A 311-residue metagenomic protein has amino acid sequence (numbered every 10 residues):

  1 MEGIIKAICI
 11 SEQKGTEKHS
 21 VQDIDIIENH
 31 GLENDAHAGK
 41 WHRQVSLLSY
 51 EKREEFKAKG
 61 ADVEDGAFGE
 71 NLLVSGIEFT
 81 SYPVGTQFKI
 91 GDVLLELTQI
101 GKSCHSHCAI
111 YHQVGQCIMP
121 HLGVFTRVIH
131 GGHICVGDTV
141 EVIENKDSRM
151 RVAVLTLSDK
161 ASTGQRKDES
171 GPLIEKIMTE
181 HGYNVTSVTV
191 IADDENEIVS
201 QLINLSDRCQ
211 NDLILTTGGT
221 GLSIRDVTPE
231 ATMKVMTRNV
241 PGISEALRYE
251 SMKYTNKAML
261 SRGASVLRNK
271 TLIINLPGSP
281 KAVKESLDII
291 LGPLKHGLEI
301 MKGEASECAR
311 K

Functional and structural regions predicted by a protein language model:
M1-S148: Metal-cofactor-dependent catalytic cores
A7, I24, V45, D92-E96 (+4 more regions): Structural motif
N145-V152, I177-E180, Q210, A305-K311: SAM-dependent methyltransferases
S148-D193: Glycine-rich phosphate/diphosphate-binding loop of Rossmann-like nucleotide-binding domains
L155-T156, T216-T217, N275-P277: Short beta-strand segments
V185-T216, G221-V235: N-terminal small/polar loop signature for handling phosphorylated ligands or for N-terminal nucleophile
T228-K311: Proline/glycine-rich low-complexity loops and linkers
